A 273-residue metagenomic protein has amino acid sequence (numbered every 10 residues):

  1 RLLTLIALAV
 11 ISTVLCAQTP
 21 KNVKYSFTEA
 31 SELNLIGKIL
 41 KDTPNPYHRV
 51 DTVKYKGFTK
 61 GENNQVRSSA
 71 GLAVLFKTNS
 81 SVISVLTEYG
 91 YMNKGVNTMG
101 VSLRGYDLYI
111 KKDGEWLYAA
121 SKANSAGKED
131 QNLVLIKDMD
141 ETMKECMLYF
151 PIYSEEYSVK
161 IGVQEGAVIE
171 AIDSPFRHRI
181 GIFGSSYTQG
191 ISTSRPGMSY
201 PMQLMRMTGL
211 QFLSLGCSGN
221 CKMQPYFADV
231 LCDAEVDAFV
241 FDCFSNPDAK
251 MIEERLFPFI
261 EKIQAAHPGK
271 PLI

Functional and structural regions predicted by a protein language model:
R1-K21: Bacterial Sec-dependent N-terminal signal peptides
S12, T188, S245-A249: Short acidic, S/G/P-rich loop/turn micro-motifs used as interaction or catalytic elements
V14-R179: N-terminal secretory targeting modules
R67, N220, Q224-I273: Alpha-helical cap/lid subdomain in secreted, periplasmic, or secretory-pathway luminal O-acyl-processing enzymes
R177-P201: Catalytic nucleophile-elbow at a beta strand-turn-alpha helix junction centered on a G-D-S/GDSL motif, marking
R179, Q211, K270-L272: Residues at the starts of beta-strands that form the adenosine-phosphate
P201-S214: Short helix-loop-beta junction
S214-N220: Conserved BB-loop
